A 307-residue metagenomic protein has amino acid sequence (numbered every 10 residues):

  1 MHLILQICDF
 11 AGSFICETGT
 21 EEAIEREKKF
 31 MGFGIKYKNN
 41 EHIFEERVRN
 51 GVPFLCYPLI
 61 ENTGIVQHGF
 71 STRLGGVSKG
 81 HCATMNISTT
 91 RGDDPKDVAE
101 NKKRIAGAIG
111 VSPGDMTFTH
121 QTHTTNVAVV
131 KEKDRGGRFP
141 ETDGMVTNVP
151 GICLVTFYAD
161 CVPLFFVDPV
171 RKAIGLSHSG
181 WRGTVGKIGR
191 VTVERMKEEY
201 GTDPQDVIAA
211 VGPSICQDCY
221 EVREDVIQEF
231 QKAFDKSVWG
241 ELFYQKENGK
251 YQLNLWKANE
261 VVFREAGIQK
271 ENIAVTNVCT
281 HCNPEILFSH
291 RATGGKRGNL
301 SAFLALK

Functional and structural regions predicted by a protein language model:
H2-L5: Short, often N-terminal, low-complexity regions that either remain intrinsically disordered or form a short helix
I24-K307: Active-site microenvironment for binding and transforming phosphate-containing groups
